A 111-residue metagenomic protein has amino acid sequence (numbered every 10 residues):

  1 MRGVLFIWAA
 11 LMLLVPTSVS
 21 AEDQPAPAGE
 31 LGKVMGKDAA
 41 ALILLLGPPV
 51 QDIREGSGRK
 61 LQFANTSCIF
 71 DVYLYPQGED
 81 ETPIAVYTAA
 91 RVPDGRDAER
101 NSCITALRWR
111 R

Functional and structural regions predicted by a protein language model:
R2-G3, S20: Eukaryotic low-complexity, non-globular regulatory regions
L5-P16: Bacterial N-terminal signal peptides
V19-R111: Residues within mature, well-folded domains
